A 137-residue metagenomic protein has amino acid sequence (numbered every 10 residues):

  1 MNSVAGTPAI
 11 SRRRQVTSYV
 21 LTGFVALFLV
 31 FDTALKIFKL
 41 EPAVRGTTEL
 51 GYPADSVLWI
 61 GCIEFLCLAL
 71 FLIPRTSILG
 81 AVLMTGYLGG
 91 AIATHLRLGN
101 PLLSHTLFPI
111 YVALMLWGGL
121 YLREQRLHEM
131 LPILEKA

Functional and structural regions predicted by a protein language model:
M1-F31, I73-A137: Extended, low-polarity transmembrane helix blocks
R12-F38, R45-L58: Alpha-helical transmembrane segments and their cytosolic membrane-interface
F31, Y52-L72, G86: Core segments of alpha-helical transmembrane spans in multipass integral membrane proteins
I37-E49, F65-R75: Short juxtamembrane and helix-loop transition motifs at transmembrane-helix boundaries in membrane proteins
L40-L50, A91, H95, N100: Membrane-interface helix termini and inter-helical loops of multi-pass transporters
